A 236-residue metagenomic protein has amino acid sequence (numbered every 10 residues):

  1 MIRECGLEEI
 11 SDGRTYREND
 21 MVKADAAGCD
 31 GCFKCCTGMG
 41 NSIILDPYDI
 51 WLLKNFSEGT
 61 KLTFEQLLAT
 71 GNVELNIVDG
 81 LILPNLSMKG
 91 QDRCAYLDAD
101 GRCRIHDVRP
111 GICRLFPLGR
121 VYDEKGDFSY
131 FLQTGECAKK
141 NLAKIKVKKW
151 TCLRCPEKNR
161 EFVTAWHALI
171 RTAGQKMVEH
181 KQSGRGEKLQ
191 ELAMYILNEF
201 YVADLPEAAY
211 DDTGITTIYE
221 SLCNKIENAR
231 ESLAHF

Functional and structural regions predicted by a protein language model:
M1-F236: Short loop/turn segments that flank or connect secondary-structure elements
